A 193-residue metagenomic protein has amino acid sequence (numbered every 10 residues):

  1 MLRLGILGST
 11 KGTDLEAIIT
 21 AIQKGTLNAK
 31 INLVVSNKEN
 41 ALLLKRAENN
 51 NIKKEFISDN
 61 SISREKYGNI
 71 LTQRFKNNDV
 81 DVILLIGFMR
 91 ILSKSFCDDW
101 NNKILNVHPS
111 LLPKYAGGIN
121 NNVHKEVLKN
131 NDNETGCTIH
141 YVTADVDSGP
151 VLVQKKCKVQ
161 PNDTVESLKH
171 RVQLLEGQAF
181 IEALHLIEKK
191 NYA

Functional and structural regions predicted by a protein language model:
M1-A193: One-carbon transfer enzymes
